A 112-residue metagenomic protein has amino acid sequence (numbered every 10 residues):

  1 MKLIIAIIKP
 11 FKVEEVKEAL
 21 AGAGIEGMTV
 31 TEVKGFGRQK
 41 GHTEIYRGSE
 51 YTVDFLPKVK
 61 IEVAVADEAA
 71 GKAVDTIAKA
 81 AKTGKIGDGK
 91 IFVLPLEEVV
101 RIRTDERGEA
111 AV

Functional and structural regions predicted by a protein language model:
M1-V112: Positively charged, small/polar-rich N-terminal and surface patches that mediate targeting and assembly and bind
